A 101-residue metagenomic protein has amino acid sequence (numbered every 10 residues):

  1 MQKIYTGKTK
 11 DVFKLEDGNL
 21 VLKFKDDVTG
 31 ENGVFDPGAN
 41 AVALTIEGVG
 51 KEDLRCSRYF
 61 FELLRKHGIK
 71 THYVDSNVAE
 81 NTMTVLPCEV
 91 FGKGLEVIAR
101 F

Functional and structural regions predicted by a protein language model:
M1-F101: Active-site loop/lid in soluble adenylation, ligation, and acyl-transfer enzymes
